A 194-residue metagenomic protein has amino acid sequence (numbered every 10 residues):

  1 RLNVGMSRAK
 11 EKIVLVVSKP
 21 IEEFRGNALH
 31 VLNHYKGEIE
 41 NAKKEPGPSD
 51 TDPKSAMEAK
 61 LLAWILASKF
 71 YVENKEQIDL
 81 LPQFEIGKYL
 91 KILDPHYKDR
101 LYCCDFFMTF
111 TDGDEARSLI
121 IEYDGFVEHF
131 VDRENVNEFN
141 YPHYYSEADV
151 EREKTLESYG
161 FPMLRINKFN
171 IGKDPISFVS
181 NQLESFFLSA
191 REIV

Functional and structural regions predicted by a protein language model:
R1-L80: Helicase C-terminal subdomain and adjacent C-terminal extension
V17-P20, F84, I166-G172: Acidic carboxylate-rich catalytic motifs and surrounding loops in phosphoryl-/glycosyl-chemistry enzymes
E22-N41, N170-I193: C-terminal/domain-terminus segments
D52, A56-A59, A63, D114 (+1 more regions): Electropositive, surface-exposed helix/loop patches at the edges of structured domains that serve as adaptable
D52-A56, Y97-K98, H143-V150: Conserved phosphate-coordination/catalytic loops
I65-K69, L90, L156: Hydrophobic alpha-helical packing residues
E76-I120: Active-site metal-binding core of divalent-cation-utilizing nuclease and nuclease-like domains
Y102-C103, M108-F186: Basic, amphipathic alpha-helical patches used to engage nucleic acids or provide basic targeting signals, exemplified
